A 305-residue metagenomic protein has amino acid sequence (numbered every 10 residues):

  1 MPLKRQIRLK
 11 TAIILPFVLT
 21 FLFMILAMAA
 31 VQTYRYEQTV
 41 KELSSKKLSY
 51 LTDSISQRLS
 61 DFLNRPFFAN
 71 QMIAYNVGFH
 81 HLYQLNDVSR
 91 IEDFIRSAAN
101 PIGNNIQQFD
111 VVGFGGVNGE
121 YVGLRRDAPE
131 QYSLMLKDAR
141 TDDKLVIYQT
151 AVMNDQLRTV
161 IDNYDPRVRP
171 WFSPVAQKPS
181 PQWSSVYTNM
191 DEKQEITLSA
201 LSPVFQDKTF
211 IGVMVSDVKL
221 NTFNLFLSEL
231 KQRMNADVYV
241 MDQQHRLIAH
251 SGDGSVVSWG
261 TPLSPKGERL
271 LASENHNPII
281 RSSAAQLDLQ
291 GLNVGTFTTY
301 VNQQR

Functional and structural regions predicted by a protein language model:
M1-Q6: Short, Lys/Arg-rich, polar N-terminal cytosolic tail immediately upstream of the first transmembrane signal-anchor
I7-L15, F21-D110, P181, T197: Juxtamembrane extracytoplasmic/periplasmic/luminal helical "stalk" adjacent to the first N-terminal
Q32, M214-S216: Sensory beta-strand/linker motifs that couple input domains to effectors
R65-Q182, L227-L230: Extracytoplasmic/periplasmic sensory segments of membrane signal-transduction proteins
Q108-F109, K193-L198, Q232-N235: Short, small/polar residue-rich loop motifs at catalytic or cofactor-binding pockets
M153-T159, N163, R167-V168, P179-Q182 (+2 more regions): Intrinsic low-complexity, intrinsically disordered coil/linker regions enriched in small/polar and charged residues
F210-I211: Glycine-rich acetyl-CoA-binding "A-motif" of GNAT/NAT acetyltransferases
